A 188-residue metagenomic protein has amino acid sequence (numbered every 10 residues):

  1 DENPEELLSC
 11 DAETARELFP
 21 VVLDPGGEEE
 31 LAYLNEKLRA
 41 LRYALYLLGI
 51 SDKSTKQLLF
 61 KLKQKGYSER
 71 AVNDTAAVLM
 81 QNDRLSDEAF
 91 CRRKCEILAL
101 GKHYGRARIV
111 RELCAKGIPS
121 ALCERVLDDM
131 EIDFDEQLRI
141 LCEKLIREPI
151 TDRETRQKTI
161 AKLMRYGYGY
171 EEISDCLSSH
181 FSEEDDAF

Functional and structural regions predicted by a protein language model:
D1-F188: An alpha-helical, amphipathic repeat domain used for nucleic-acid recognition, typified by the mTERF helical solenoid
